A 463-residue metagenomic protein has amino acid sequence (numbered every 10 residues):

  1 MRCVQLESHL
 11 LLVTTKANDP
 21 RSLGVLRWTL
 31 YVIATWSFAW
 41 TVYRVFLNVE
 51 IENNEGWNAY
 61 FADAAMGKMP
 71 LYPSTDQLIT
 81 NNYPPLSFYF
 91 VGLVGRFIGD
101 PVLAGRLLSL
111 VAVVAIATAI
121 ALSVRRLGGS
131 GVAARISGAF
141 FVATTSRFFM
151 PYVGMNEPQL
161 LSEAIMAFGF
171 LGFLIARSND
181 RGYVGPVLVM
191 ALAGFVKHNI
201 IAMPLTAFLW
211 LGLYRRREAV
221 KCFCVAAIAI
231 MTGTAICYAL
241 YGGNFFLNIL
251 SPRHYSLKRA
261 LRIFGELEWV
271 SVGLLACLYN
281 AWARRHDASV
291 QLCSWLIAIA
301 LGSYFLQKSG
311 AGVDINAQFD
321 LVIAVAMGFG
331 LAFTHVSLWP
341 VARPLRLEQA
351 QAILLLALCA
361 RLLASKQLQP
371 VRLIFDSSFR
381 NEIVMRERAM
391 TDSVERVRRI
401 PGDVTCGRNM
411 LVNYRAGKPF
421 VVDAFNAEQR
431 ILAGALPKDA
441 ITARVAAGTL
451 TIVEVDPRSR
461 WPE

Functional and structural regions predicted by a protein language model:
E7, A17, A202-I228, H254-S256 (+3 more regions): Perimembrane helix-loop-helix junctions
L26-A34, A227-I228, V336-Q369: Signature aromatic-anchored transmembrane alpha helix within multi-pass, membrane-resident enzymes that catalyze glycan
W57-N82, L86-Y89, L93: Extracytosolic helix-loop segments that constitute the early lumenal/periplasmic catalytic or substrate-binding loops
L107-G129, I136, F168: Transmembrane-helix motifs of polytopic, lipid-linked glycan transferases
L161-S178, V184-M190, A324-L331: Specific aromatic-rich, kink-prone transmembrane helix
I165, A202, A311-Q349, L354: Hydrophobic/aromatic-rich transmembrane helices and adjacent perimembrane loops
A167, G182-H198, P204-L211, A227-G233 (+1 more regions): Membrane-interface alpha helices of multi-pass inner-membrane proteins
I201-L205, L209, I383-I431, A440-P462: Short periplasmic/luminal acceptor-recognition loop of GT-C membrane glycosyltransferases, typified by
